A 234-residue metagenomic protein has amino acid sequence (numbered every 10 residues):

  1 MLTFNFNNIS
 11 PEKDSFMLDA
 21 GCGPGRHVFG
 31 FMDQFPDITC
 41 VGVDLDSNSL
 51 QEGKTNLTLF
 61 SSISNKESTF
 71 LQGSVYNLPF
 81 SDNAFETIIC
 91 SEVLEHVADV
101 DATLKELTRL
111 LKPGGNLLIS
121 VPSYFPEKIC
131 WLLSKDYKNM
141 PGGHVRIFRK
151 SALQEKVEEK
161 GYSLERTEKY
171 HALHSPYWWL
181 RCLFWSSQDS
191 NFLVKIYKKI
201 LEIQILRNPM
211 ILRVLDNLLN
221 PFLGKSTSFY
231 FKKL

Functional and structural regions predicted by a protein language model:
L2-C130, A152, F229-K232: Conserved SAM-binding loop
T58-F60, K135-K138, C182-S186: Short, hinge-like loop/turn segments at secondary-structure boundaries
P122-R146, Q154-E155: Short, glycine-/aromatic-enriched active-site segment of Class I SAM-dependent methyltransferases
L132, H174-L234: A C-terminal cap/extension of S-adenosyl-L-methionine-dependent methyltransferases that defines the acceptor-substrate
K138-G142, R166-E168, F192-K199: C-terminal alpha-helical "lid/dimerization" subdomain adjacent to the S-adenosyl-L-methionine
K156-Y162: A structural motif corresponding to the C-terminal end of an alpha-helix and its immediate exit/capping segment
Y162-A172: Conserved S-adenosyl-L-methionine
